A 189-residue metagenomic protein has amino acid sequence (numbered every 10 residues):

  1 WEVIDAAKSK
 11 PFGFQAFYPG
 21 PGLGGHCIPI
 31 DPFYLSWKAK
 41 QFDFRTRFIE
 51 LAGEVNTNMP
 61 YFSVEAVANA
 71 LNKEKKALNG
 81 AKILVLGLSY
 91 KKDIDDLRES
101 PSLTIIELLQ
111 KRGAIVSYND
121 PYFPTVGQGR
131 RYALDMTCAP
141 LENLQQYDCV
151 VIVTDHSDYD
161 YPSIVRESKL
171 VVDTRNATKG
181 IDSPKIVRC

Functional and structural regions predicted by a protein language model:
W1-C189: Structural/interface elements that position substrates and couple domains in central-metabolism enzymes
